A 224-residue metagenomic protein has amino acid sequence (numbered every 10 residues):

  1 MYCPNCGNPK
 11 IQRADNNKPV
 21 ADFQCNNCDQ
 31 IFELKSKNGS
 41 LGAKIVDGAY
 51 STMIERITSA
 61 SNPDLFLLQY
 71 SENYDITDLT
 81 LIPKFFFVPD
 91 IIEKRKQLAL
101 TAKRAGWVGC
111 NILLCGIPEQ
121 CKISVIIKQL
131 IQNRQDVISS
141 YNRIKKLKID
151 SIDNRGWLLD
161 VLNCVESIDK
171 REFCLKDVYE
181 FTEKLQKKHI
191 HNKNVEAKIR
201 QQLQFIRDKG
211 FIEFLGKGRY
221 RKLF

Functional and structural regions predicted by a protein language model:
C3-C6, C25-C28: Short cysteine-rich clusters marking metal-coordination/redox-active sites
R13-D22: Short linker/helix segments within small regulatory modules
D29-G48, T52-P63: Short metal-binding segments enriched for Cys and/or His
L81-D160: Long, low-complexity, charged/polar intrinsically disordered regions in eukaryotic proteins
I152-F173, Q204: Positively charged, polyanion-binding regions of nucleic-acid-associated proteins
D177-Y179: A short acidic, leucine-rich amphipathic alpha-helix
E183-I199: Short, positively charged loop/turn segments that connect secondary-structure elements
A197-F224: Charged low-complexity interaction tracts in eukaryotic proteins
